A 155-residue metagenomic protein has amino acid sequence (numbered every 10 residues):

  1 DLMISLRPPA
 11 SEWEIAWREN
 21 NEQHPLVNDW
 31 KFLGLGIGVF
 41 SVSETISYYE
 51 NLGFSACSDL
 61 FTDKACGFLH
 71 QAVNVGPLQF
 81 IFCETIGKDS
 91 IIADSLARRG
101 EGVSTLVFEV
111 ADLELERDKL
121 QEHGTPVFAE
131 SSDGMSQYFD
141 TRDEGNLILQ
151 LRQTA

Functional and structural regions predicted by a protein language model:
D1-N28, L69-G76, I81, V107 (+1 more regions): Vicinal oxygen chelate
E14-A16, D59, D89-A93: A short, acidic/glycine-rich surface segment
N20-E22, N51, A65, D89 (+2 more regions): Generic preference for flexible, low-structure residues
N21-D63, A72-G76: Surface-exposed interaction/gating patches
K31-S41, Q71-N74, I92-L115, Q137-F139: Vicinal oxygen chelate
G34-G38, G53, G67, G76 (+5 more regions): Residue-identity detector for glycine
S43-G67, R98-G100, E109-D133: Extended intrinsically disordered, low-complexity coil regions enriched in Ser, Thr, Gly, Ala and often Pro
F82-S90: Flexible internal linker/loop segments at domain or repeat junctions
